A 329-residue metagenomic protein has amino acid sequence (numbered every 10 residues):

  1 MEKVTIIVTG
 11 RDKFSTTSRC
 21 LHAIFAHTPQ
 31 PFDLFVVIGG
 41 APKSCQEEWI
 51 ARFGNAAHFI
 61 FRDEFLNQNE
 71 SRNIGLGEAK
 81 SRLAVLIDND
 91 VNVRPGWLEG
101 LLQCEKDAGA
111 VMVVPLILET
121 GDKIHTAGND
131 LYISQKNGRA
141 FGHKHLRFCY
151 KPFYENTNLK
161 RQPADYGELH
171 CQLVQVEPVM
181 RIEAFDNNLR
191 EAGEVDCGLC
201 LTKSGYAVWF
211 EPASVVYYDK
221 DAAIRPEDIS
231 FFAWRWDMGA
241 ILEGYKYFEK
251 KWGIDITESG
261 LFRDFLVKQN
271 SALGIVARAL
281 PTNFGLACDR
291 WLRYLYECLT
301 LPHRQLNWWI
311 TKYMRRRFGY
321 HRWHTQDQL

Functional and structural regions predicted by a protein language model:
T9, L118-G121, L199, K203-D327: Active-site-adjacent helix/loop segment of glycosyltransferases that harbors family-specific signature motifs
D12-A26: Short, well-formed alpha-helical segments that are part of the catalytic scaffolds of diverse glycosyltransferases
H22-R62: Acidic donor-binding segment of Leloir-type glycosyltransferases
R62-A79: Glycine-rich, basic loop-to-helix element that forms the pyrophosphate-binding segment of sugar-nucleotide handling
N69, G138-V174: A recurrent flexible, glycine/aromatic-enriched loop bordering the glycosyltransferase active site that acts as
A84: Short aromatic/hydrophobic "clamp" motif used to bind/position activated sugar donors
G96-A140: Conserved donor NDP-sugar-binding/catalytic core segment of glycosyltransferases
G100-L101, D165-E183, N188-V215: A short, conserved alpha-helix in the catalytic core of glycosyltransferases
